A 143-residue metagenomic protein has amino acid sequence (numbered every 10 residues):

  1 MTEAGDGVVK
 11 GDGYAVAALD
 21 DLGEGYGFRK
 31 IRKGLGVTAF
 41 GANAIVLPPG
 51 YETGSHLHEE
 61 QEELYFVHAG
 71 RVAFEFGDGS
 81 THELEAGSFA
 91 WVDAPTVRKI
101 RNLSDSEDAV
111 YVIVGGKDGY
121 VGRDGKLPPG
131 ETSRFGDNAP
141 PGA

Functional and structural regions predicted by a protein language model:
M1-A39, G54, G122-A143: A short, N-terminal "cap"/entry segment at the start of jelly-roll beta-barrel domains of the cupin/DSBH fold
F28-K30, N43-E59: Conserved short histidine dyad/triad with adjacent acidic residue
E60, S80, T96-V97, K117: A generic "binding-loop/recognition-motif" signal
E60-E62, F66-V72: Glycine- and acidic-residue-biased ligand/ion/polar-headgroup-sensing regions
D78-A94: Short acidic-glycine-tyrosine-enriched beta hairpin
W91, S106-V121: A short hydrophobic beta-strand segment most commonly corresponding to one strand of the jelly-roll/cupin
R101-S104: Asparagine-centered strand-capping/turn motif at beta-strand->loop junctions
